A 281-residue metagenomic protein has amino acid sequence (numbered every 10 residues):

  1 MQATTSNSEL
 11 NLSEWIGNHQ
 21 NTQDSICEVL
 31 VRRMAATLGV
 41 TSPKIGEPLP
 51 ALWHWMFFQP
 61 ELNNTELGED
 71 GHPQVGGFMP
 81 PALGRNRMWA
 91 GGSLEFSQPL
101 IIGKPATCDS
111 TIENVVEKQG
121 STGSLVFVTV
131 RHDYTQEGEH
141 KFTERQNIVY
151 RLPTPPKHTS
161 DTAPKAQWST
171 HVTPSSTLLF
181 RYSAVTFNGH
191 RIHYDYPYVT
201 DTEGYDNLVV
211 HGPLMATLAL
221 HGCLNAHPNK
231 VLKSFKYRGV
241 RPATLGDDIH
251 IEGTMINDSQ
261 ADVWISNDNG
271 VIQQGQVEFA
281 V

Functional and structural regions predicted by a protein language model:
M1-P105: Hydrophobic, proline/glycine-rich low-complexity stretches
Q2-Q20, W89-P174, P242-V281: HotDog/MaoC-like acyl-thioester-processing domains
T5-P48, D161-M215, G222-N225: A contiguous, surface-exposed recognition patch within enzymatic or periplasmic domains that forms
Q23, L52-W55, N64, V75 (+8 more regions): Generic secondary-structure boundary/loop-capping signal
K44-E47, S124, V231-L232: Short, surface-exposed helix-loop/turn micro-motifs enriched in polar/charged residues
F57, A90, F96, I102 (+6 more regions): Generic structural "secondary-structure junction" signal
V199-D258, D262-Q276: Catalytic-pocket segment enriched in acidic/His residues
